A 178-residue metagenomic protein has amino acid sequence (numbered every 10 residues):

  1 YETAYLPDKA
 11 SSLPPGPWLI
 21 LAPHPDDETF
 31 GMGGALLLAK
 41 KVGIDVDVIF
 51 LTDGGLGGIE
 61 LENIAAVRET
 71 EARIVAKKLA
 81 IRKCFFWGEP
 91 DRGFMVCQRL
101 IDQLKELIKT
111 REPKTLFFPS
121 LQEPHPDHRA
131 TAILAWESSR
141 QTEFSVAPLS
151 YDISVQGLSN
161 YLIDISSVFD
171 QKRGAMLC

Functional and structural regions predicted by a protein language model:
Y1-R111, W136-Q141: Active-site rim/loop-helix segments in enzyme catalytic domains that contact anionic ligands
Y1-S12, K77-L79, M95, T110 (+2 more regions): The feature marks non-catalytic terminal segments
I49-L51, P119, Y151: Generic beta-sheet signal
I59-E62, R129-A130, S159-I163: Short aromatic-enriched loop/helix-cap "lid" or pocket-rim segments at secondary-structure transitions that line
R68, L100, T131-A135, V168 (+1 more regions): Internal, well-ordered alpha-helical segments in soluble enzyme and binding-protein domains
E89, F118-L121, I153: Short, well-ordered beta-to-alpha junction loops that form the rim of enzyme active sites and present histidine/acidic
Q103-P148: Active-site adenylate/phosphate-handling loop in enzymes that bind or generate adenylated species
